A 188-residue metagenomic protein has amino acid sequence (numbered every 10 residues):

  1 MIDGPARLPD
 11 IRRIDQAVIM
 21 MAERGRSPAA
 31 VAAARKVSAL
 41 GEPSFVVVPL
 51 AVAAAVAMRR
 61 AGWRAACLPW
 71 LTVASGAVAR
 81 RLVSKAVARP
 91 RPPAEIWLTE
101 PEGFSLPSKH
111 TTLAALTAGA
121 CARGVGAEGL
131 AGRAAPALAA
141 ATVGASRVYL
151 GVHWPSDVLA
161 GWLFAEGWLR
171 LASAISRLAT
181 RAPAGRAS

Functional and structural regions predicted by a protein language model:
M1-F45, P49, S84-P101: N-terminal transmembrane-helix/juxtamembrane module of multi-pass inner/ER membrane proteins
I19, A54, R80-A88, A122 (+2 more regions): Membrane-water interface at transmembrane helix exits
A29-A30, A61-A66, P93, E128-G132: Membrane-helix interface segments
A29-A32, V47-A54, L116-A120, A139-G144: Hydrophobic, membrane-inserted alpha-helices
A53-G76: Interfacial segments of alpha-helical transmembrane regions
V78-L82, S108-T111: Mid-bilayer segments of alpha-helical transmembrane spans in multi-pass integral membrane proteins that mediate
E95-S188: Membrane-embedded catalytic cores of phosphoryl/pyrophosphoryl-handling enzymes
